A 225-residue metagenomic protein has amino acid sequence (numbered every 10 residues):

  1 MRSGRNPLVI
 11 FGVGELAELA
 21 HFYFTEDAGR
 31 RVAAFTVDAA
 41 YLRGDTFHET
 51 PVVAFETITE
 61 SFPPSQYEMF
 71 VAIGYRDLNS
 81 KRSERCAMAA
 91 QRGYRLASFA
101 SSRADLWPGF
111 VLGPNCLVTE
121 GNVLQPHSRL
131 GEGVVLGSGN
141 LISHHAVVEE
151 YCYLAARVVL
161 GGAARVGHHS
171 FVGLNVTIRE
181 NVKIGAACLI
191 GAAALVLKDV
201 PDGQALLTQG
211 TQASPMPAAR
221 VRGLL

Functional and structural regions predicted by a protein language model:
M1-I73: A solvent-exposed beta-alpha-beta segment
G14-L16, R76, A163, N175: Gly/Ser/Thr-rich beta-alpha loop segments that engage phosphate groups in nucleotides
A20-H21, S80-R82, V200, M216-P217: Short glycine-/acidic-enriched loop or helix-start segments at secondary-structure transitions that form or flank
F24-D27, C86-M88, R222: Short, solvent-exposed amphipathic alpha-helical segments in soluble enzyme and RNA/protein-processing domains
D45-F47, G109-F110, P217-A219: Short, well-ordered secondary-structure micro-motifs
V53-V111, N115-L124: Compact structured core domains
F99-S214: Structural signal for interior beta-strand "rungs" in well-ordered beta-sheet cores of soluble enzyme domains
L197, A218-L225: A glycine/serine/threonine-rich, flexible loop-to-helix segment that serves as the NAD(P) cofactor-binding "lid"
